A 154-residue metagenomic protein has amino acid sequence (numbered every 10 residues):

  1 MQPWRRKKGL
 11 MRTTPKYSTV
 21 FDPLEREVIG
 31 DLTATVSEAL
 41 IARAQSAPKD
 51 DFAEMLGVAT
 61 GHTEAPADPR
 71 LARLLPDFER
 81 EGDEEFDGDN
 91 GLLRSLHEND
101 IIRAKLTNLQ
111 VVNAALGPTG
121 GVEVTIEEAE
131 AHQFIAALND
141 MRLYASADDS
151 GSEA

Functional and structural regions predicted by a protein language model:
Q2-R103, T107-V111, A115-T119, E130-A154: Charged, alpha-helix-forming regions
V122-I126: Surface-exposed ligand/attachment interfaces on beta-rich extracellular proteins
